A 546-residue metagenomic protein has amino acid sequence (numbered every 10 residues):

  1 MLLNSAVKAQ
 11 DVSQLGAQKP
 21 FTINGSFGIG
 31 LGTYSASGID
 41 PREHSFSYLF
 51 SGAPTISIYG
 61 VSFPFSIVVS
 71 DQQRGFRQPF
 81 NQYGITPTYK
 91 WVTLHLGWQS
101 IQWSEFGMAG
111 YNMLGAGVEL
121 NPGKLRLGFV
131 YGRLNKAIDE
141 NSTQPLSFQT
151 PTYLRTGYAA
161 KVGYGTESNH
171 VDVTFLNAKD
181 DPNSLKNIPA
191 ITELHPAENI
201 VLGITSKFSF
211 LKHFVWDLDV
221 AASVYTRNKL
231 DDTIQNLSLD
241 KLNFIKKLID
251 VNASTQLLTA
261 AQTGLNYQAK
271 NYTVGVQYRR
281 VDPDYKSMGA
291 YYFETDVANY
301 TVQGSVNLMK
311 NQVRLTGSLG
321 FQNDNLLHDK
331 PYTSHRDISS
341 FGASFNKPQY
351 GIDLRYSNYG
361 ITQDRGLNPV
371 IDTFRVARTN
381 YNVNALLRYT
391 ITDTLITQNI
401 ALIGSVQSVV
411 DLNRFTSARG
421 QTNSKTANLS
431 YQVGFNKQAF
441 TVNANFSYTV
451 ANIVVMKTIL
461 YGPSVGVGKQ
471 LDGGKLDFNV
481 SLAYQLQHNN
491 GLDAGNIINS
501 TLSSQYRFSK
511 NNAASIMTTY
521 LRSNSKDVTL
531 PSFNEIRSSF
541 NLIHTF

Functional and structural regions predicted by a protein language model:
M1-S13: Bacterial Sec-dependent N-terminal signal peptides
D11-G38, H44-F46, I56-F65, P87-L96 (+3 more regions): Transmembrane beta-strand segments of Gram-negative outer membrane beta-barrel proteins
S37-I85, Q102, E535: Transmembrane beta-barrel domains of Gram-negative outer membranes and organellar outer membranes
E43-L49, Q78, A160-V162, V171-N177 (+1 more regions): Exposed, low-structure sequence patches enriched in small/polar residues
V68-L134, L265-Y267, Y272-V274, R280-D284: Outer membrane beta-barrel
Q102-S104, F148, I498: Short, polar/flexible loop-turn hinges at active-site or ligand-entry regions and domain interfaces
K136, E140-E198, F210: Hydrophobic, small-residue-rich alpha-helical packing segments that form membrane-like cores
